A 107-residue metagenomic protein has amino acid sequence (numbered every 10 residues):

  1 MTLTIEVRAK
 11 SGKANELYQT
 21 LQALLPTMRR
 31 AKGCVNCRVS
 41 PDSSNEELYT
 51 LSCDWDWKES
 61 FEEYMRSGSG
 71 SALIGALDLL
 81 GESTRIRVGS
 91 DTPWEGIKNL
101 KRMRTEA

Functional and structural regions predicted by a protein language model:
M1-V7, R38-M65, E106: Short, well-ordered beta-strand segments in beta-rich or mixed alpha/beta enzyme and ligand-binding folds
R8-L17: Short, surface-exposed ligand-recognition loops at beta-strand->loop->(often short) alpha-helix junctions that present
Y18-Q19, S67: Short alpha-helix boundary/capping motifs
L21, L25: Short amphipathic alpha-helical/adjacent loop interface patches that line ligand and macromolecule-binding sites
R30-V35, D54-V88: An amphipathic, aromatic/His-enriched active-site/gating alpha helix that lines ligand/cofactor pockets
R38-E47, I74-A107: Glycine-rich beta-strand-turn "strand-cap" elements at beta-sheet edges
